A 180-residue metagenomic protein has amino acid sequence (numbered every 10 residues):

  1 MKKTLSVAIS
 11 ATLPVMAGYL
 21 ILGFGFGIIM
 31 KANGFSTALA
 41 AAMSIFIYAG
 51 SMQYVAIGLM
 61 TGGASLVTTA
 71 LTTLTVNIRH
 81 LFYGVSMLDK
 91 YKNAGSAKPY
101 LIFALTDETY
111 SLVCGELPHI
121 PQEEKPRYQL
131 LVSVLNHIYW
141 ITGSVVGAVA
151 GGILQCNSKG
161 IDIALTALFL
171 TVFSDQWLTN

Functional and structural regions predicted by a protein language model:
M1-I47, G58-V67, L71, Q155: Helix-loop-helix hairpins and the membrane-proximal interhelical loops of multi-pass alpha-helical transport proteins
I21, T142-V145, G160-F173: Hydrophobic alpha-helical segments embedded in the membrane of multi-pass proteins
L22-M30, Q53, W140-A148: Membrane-embedded alpha-helical segments in integral membrane proteins
F24-I28, I57, V85, A148 (+2 more regions): Transmembrane alpha-helix boundary and packing residues in multipass membrane permease domains and related
Y48-M52, T75-F82, A167-S174: Alpha-helical transmembrane segments and their membrane-interface exit regions
A70-D162: Helix-loop-helix junctions within the multi-pass membrane cores of secondary transporters/permeases
D175-N180: Membrane-helix interface "capping/anchor" motifs
